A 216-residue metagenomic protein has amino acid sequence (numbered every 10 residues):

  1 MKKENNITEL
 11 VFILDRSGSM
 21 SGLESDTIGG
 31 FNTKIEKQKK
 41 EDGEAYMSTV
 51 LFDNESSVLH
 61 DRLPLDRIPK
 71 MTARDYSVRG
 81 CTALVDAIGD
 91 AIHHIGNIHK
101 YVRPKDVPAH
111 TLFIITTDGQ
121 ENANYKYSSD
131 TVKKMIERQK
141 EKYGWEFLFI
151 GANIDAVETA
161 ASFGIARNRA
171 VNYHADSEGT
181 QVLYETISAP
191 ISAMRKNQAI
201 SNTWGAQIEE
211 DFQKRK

Functional and structural regions predicted by a protein language model:
M1-K216: Acidic, low-complexity intrinsically disordered regions
